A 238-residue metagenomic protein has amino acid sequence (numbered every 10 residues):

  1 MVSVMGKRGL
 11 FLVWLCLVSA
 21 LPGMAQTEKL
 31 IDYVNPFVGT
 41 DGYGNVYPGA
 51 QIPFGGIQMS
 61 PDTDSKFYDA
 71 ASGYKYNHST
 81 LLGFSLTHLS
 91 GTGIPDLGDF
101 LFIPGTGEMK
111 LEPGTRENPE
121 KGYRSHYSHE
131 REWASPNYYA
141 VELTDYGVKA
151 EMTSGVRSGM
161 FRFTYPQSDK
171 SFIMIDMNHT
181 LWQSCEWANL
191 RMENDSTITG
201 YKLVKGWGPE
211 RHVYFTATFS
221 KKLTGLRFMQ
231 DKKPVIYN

Functional and structural regions predicted by a protein language model:
M1-V13: Bacterial N-terminal signal peptides that target proteins for export
L12-A20: Bacterial N-terminal signal peptides
L21-A25: Sec/Tat signal peptide C-region and signal peptidase I cleavage site
Q26-N238: Accessory carbohydrate-recognition regions in carbohydrate-active enzymes
